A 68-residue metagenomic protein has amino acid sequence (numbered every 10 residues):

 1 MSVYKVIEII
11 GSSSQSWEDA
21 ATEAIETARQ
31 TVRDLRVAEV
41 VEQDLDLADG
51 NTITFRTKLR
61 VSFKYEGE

Functional and structural regions predicted by a protein language model:
M1-S2, E68: Compositionally biased, disordered extreme N-termini, encompassing classical targeting presequences
S2-L35: Short, well-ordered alpha-helical segments
Y4-V6, E42, T54-R60: Broad gene-expression machinery/nucleic-acid interaction feature
G11-S13, E42, L59, F63-Y65: Flexible glycine-/small-residue-rich
A38-L47: Short, conserved loop-to-beta-strand elements that form functional interface hotspots
G50-E68: C-terminal structural segments of small proteins and small subunits
